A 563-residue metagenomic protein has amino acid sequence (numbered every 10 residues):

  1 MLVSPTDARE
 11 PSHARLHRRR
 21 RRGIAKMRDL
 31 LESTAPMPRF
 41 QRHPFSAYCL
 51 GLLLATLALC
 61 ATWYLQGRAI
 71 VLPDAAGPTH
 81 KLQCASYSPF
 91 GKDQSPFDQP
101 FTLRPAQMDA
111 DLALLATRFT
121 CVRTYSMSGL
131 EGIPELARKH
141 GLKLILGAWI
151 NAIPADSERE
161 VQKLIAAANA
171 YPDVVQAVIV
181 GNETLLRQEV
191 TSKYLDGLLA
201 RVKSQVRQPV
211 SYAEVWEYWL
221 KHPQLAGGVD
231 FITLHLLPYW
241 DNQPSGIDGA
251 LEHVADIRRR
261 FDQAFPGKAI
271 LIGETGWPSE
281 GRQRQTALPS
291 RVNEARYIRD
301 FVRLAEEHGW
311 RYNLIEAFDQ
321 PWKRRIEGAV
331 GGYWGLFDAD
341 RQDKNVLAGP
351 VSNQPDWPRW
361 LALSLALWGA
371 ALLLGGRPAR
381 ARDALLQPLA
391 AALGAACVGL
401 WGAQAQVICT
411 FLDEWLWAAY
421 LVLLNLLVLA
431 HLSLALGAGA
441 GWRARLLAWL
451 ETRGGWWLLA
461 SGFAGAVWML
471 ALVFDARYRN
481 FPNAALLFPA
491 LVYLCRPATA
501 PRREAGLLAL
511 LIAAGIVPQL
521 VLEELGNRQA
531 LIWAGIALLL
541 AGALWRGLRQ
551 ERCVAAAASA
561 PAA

Functional and structural regions predicted by a protein language model:
Y87-A148, A152, D156-S157: N-terminal carbohydrate-binding/catalytic regions of secreted carbohydrate-active enzymes
V122, V178, I232, I272-E274 (+1 more regions): Conserved, mostly hydrophobic/aromatic
M127, I133-P209: Substrate-binding cleft of extracellular glycoside hydrolase catalytic domains
L146, Q176, E214-E252, W277-P278: Aromatic- and acid-rich polysaccharide-binding/catalytic face of secreted or lumenal carbohydrate-active enzymes
V206-L220, K268-G273, R311-D319: Aromatic-lined carbohydrate-recognition surfaces of secreted/lumenal glycan-active proteins
L237-P244, P266-E294: Active-site clefts of carbohydrate-active enzymes
L288-L347: Substrate-binding cleft of secreted/luminal carbohydrate-active enzymes
R380-A563: Alpha-helical transmembrane segments of integral membrane proteins
